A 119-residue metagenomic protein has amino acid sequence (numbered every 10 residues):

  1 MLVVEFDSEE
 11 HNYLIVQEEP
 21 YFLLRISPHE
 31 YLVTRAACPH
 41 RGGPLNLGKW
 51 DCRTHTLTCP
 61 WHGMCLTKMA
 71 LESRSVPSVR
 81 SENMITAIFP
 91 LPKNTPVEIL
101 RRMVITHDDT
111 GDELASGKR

Functional and structural regions predicted by a protein language model:
M1-C52, A70-R119: N-terminal pre-ligand scaffold of iron-sulfur
C38, C59-H62: Short cysteine clusters
P44-L45, G63-C65: Histidine-centered metal-chelating micro-motifs
H55: Active-site metal-binding motif and surrounding structural segment of the metallo-beta-lactamase
